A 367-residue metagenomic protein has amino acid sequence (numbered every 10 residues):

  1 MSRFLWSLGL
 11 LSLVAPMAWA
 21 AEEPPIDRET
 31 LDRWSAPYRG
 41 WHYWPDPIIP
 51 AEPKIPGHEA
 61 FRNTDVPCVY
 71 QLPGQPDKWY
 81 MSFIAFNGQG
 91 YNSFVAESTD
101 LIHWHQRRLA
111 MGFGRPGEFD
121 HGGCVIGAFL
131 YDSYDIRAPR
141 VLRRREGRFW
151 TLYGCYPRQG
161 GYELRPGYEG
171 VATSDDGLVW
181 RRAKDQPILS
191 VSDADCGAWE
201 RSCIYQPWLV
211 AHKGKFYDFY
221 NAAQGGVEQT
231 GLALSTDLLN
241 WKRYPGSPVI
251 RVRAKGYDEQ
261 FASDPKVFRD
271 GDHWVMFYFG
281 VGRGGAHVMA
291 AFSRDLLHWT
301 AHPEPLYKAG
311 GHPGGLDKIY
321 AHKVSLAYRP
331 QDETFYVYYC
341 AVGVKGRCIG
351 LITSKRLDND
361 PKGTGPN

Functional and structural regions predicted by a protein language model:
M1-S7: Bacterial N-terminal signal peptides that target proteins for export
S7-P16: Bacterial N-terminal signal peptides
A21-N367: Carbohydrate-active catalytic/glycan-binding domains of CAZyme proteins, especially the secreted or lumenal ectodomains
